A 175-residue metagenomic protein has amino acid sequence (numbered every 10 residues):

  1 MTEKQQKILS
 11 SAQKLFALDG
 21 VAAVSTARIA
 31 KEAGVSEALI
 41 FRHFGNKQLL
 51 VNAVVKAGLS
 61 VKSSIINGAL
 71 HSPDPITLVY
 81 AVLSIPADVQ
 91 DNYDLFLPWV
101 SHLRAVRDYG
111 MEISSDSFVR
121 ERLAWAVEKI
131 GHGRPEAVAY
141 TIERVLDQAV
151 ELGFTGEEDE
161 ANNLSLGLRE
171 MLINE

Functional and structural regions predicted by a protein language model:
K7, S11-L49, A53: Helix-turn-helix
L9, V51, V55, L59 (+2 more regions): Amphipathic, non-transmembrane alpha-helical scaffold segments
S10, I76-D94, Y140, N162-R169: Amphipathic alpha-helical segments that line or abut small-molecule/effector binding pockets and mediate allosteric
V21, F44, V100-D108, L152: Short helix-capping/turn signature of helix-turn-helix
V54-A81: Amphipathic alpha-helical linker/stalk segments
S63, V106-Y140: Amphipathic alpha-helical packing segments from all-alpha helical-bundle domains
A87-G110: Amphipathic alpha-helical segments used for helix-helix packing
G133-L172: Hydrophobic alpha-helical segments that form the core of small-molecule binding pockets and/or dimer interfaces
